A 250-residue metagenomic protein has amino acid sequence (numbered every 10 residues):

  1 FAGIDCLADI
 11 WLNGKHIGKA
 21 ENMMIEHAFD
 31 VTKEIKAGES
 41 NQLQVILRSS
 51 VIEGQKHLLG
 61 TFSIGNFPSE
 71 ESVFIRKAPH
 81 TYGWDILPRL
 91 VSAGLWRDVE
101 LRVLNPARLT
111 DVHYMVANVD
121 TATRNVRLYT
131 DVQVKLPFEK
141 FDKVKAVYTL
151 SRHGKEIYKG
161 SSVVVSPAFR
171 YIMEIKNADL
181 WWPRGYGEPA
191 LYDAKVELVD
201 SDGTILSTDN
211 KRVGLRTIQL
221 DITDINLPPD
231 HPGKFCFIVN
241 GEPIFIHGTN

Functional and structural regions predicted by a protein language model:
F1-N250: Secreted/periplasmic carbohydrate-active enzymes, especially glycoside hydrolases
